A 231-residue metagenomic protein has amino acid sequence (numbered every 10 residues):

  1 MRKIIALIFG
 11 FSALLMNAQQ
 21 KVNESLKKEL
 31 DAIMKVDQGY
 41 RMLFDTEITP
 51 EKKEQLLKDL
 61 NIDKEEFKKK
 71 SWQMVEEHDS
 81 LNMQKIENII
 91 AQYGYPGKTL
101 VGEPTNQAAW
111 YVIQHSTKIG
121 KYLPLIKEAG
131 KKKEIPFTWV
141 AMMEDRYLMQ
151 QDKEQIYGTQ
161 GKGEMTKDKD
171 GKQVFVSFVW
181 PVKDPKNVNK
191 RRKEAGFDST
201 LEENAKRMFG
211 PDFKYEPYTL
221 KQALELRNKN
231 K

Functional and structural regions predicted by a protein language model:
M1-V22: Bacterial Sec-dependent N-terminal signal peptides
Q20-G158: N-terminal helix-rich structural modules
Q84, P185-K186: A generic alpha-helix surface/boundary motif
G94, I156, V179-P181, M208 (+1 more regions): Residue-level preference for alpha-helix termini and adjacent loops
N106-W110, K169-S177, M208-G210: Surface-exposed aromatic
T117-I119, W180-P185: Short acidic alpha-helix initiation/capping motifs at coil-to-helix transition points, especially at protein N-termini
K133-K183, E194-A195: Short aromatic loop motif centered on NTY/YTY
N187-K231: A cross-kingdom marker for long, charged
